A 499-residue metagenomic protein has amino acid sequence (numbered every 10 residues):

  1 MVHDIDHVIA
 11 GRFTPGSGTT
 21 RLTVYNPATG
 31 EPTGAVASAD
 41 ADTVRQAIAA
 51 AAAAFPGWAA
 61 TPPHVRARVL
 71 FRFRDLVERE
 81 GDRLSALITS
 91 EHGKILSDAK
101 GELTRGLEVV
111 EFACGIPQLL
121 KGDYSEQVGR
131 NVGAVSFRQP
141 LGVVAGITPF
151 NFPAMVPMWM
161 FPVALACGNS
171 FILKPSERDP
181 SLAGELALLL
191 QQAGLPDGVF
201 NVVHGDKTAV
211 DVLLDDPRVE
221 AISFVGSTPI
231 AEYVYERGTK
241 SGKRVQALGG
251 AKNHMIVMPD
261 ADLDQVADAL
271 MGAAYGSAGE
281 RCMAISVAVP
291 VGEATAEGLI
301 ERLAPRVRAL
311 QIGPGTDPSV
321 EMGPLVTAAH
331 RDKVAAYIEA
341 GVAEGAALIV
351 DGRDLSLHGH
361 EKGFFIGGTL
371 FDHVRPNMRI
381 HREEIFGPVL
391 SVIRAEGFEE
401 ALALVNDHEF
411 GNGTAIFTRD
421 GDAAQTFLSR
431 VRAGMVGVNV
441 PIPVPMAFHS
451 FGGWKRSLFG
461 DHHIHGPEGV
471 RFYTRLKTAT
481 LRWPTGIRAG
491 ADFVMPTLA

Functional and structural regions predicted by a protein language model:
M1-A28, R353: Hydrophobic face of amphipathic alpha-helices that form TPR/SEL1-like repeat modules and related alpha-solenoid
G11, G30, R66, I88 (+10 more regions): Residue-level signal for inorganic ion chemistry
P27, A41-V44, P63, G81 (+5 more regions): Residues at or immediately preceding the N-termini of alpha-helices
T29-A35, L195, V219, I256 (+3 more regions): Conserved C-terminal structural/oligomerization subdomain of aldehyde/semialdehyde dehydrogenase
P32-A39, A54-A60, G146, M255-M258 (+5 more regions): Short, well-ordered beta-strand elements within core beta-sheets of diverse protein domains
T33-L120, N131: Glycine-rich loop-to-alpha-helix module at the N-terminal edge of alpha/beta enzyme cores
G122-A267, S319, A395, G460: Rossmann-like NAD(P) dinucleotide-binding subdomain of oxidoreductase/dehydrogenase enzymes
P229-R375, V438, T485-A489, V494-A499: ALDH superfamily catalytic-core signature
